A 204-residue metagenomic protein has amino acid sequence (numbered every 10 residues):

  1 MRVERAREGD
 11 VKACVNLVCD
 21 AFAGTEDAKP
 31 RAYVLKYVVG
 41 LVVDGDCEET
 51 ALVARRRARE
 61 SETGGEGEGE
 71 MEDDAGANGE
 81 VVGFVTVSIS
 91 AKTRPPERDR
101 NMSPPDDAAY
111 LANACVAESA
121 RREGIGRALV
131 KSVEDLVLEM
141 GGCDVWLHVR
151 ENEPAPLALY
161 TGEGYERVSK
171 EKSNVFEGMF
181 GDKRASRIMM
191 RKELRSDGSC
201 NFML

Functional and structural regions predicted by a protein language model:
R2-N16: A short beta-loop-alpha structural element at the N-terminal edge of CoA-dependent acyl/N-acetyltransferase catalytic
K12-F22, R187: Hydrophobic alpha-helical core bundles mediating ligand binding, dimerization, or RNAP-core interactions
F22-G76: Active-site rim helix/loop that mediates acceptor-substrate recognition in acyltransferases
E49-V53, F84, N113, W146 (+1 more regions): Short hydrophobic/aromatic beta-strand element in the GNAT-like acyltransferase core that lines or flanks the acyl-donor
E60-G65, G69-N113, N174-M179: Conserved acyl-donor/pantetheine-binding loop and adjacent beta-alpha core of acyl/acetyltransferases and related
S103, A112-R122, V149-R150: A short, internal acetyl-CoA/4′-phosphopantetheine-binding micro-motif in the GNAT/acyltransferase core
R122-L136, A158-G162: Conserved acetyl-CoA-binding loop-helix of GNAT-fold acetyltransferases
C143-W146, R150-L157, T161-L204: C-terminal "cap" of GNAT-fold acetyltransferases
